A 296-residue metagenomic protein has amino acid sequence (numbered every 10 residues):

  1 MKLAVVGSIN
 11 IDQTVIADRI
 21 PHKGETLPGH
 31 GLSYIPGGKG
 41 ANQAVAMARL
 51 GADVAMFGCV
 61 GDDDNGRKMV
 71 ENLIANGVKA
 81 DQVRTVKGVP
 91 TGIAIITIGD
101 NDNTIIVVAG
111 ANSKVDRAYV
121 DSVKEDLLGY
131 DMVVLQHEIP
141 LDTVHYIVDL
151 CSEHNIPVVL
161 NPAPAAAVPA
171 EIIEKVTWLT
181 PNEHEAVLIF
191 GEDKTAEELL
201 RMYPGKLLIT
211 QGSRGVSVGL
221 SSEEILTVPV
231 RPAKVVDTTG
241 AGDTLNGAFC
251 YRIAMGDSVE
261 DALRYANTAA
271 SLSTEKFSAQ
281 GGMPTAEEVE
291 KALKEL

Functional and structural regions predicted by a protein language model:
M1-C59, D64-E71, A75, A279-Q280: Glycine-rich phosphate/adenosyl-contacting loop at the front of the ribokinase-like
D64-V78, I96, I105, Y119-V123 (+1 more regions): Active-site-proximal loop->helix
A75-G88: A glycine-rich helix N-cap at a beta->alpha junction
T85-V86, I96-M132, H137: Conserved phosphate-binding/catalytic loop of the ribokinase/pfkB sugar-kinase fold
M132-E198, R214-G215: Conserved beta-alpha-beta core of the PfkB/ribokinase-like small-molecule kinase fold
A167-E171, K194-L296: Conserved phosphate-binding/catalytic region of the ribokinase-like
